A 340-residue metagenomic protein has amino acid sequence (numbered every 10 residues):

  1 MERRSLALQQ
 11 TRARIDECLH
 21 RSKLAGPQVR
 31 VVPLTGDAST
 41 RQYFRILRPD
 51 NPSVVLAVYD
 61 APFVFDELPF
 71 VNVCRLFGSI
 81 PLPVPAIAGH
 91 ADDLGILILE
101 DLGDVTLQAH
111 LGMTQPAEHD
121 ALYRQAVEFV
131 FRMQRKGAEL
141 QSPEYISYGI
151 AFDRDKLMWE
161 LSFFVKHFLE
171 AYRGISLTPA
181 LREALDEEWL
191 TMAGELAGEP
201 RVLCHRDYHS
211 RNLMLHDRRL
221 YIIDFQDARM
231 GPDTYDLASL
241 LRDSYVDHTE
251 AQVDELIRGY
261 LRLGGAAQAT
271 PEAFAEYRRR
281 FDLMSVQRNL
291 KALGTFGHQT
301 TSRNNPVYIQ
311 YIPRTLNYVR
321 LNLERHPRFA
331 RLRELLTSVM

Functional and structural regions predicted by a protein language model:
E2-P27: Juxta-kinase regulatory segment immediately upstream of eukaryotic protein kinase catalytic domains
R3, K291-M340: ATP/Mg2+ or Mg2+-diphosphate-binding catalytic cores that bind nucleotide phosphates or diphosphates via glycine-rich
I15-S22, A138-I150, D155, E160-L203 (+2 more regions): An alpha-helical support segment within catalytic cores of ATP-dependent transferases
T35, F44-W159, F163, E170: ATP-binding pocket architecture of kinase catalytic cores
T40-L47, L56, M133, W189-L237 (+1 more regions): Active-site acidic catalytic loop and adjacent metal/ATP-binding pocket of ATP-dependent phosphoryl transfer enzymes
F70, H119-A126, L157, R182-L185 (+3 more regions): Hydrophobic packing residues in well-ordered alpha-helices of helical domains and bundles
K156, P200, H205, R229-M230 (+1 more regions): Secondary-structure capping and boundary motifs in well-ordered enzyme cores
F163-Y172, D233-T270, L283-R303, T315-N322: Active-site activation/catalytic loop segments of kinase-like enzymes and analogous catalytic loops in related
